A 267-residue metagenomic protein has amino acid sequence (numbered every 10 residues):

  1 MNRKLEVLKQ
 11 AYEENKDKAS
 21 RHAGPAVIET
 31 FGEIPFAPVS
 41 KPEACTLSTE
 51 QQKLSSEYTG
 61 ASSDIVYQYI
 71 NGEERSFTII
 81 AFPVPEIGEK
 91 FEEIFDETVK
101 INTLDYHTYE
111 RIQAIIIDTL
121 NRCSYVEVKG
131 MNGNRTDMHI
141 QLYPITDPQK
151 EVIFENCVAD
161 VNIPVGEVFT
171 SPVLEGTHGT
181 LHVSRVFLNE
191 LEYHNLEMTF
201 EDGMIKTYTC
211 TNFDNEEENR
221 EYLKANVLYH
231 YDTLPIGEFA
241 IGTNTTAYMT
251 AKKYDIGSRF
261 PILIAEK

Functional and structural regions predicted by a protein language model:
M1-G176: Active-site bordering "gate/hinge" segments that shape substrate access to catalytic or cofactor-binding pockets
V27-E29, T78, E127, H139 (+4 more regions): Structured core elements
E33-P35, V84, G133, I145 (+4 more regions): Short, glycine-/Ser/Thr-/acidic-enriched flexible segments
A44-T46, Y143-T146, E197-E201, D255-G257: Short, solvent-exposed amphipathic alpha-helical segments in soluble enzyme and RNA/protein-processing domains
K90-F91, H194, T250-K253: Short conserved micro-motifs at the rims of enzyme active sites and ligand-binding pockets
T170-H230: Long, well-ordered mid-to-C-terminal structural blocks that present hydrophobic/aromatic surfaces
T207-K267: Dual-mode signal for accessory low-complexity, basic/Gly-rich regions
